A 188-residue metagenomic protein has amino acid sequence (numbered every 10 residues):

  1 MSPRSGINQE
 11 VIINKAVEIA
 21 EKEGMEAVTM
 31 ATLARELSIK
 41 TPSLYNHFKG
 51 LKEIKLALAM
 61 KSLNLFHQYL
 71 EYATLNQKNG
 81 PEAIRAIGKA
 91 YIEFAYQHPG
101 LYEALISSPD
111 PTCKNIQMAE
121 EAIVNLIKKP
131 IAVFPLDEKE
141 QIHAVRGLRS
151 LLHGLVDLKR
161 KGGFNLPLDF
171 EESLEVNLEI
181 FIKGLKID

Functional and structural regions predicted by a protein language model:
M1-E23, A31-T32, E36, E53: Basic, helix-initiating cap at the start of DNA-binding domains
I12-A20, V28, S62, F66 (+2 more regions): Short hydrophobic clusters on alpha-helical segments that form packing/core surfaces in small helical domains
A20, I54-S62, L105, P109 (+1 more regions): Alpha-helical DNA-contacting segments of helix-turn-helix folds
K22-M25, Y45-K55: HTH DNA-binding helix-turn interface
L58-R85, V124-V133: Amphipathic alpha-helical linker/stalk segments
E71-G100, L136-E138, V145-L148: Hydrophobic alpha-helical connector segments
A104-S107, S150-P167, F181-D188: Amphipathic C-terminal alpha-helical segment
D110-R146, E171-K183: Amphipathic alpha-helical packing segments from all-alpha helical-bundle domains
